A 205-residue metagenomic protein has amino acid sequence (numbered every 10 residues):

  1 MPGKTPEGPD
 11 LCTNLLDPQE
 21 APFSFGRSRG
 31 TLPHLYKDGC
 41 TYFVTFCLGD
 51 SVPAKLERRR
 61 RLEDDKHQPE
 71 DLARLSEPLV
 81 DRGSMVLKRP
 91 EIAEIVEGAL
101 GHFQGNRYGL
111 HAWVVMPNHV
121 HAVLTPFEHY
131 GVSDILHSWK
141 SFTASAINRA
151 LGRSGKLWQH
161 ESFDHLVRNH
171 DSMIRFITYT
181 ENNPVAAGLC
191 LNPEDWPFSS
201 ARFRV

Functional and structural regions predicted by a protein language model:
M1-V205: Short catalytic/metal-binding and nucleic-acid-binding patches
